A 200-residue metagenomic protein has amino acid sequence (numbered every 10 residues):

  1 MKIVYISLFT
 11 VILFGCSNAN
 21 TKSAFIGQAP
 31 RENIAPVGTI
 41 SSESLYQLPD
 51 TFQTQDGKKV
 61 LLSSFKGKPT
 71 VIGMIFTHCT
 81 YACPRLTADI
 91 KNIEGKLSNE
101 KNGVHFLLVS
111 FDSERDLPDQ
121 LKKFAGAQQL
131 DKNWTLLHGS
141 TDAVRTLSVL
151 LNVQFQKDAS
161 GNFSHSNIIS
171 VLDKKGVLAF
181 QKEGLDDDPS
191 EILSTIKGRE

Functional and structural regions predicted by a protein language model:
M1-Q53, R199-E200: N-terminal targeting signals for export/organelle localization
Q47-L48, T70, S166-I168: Short loop/turn microsegments at loop-to-beta-strand junctions
L61-P84, D89-I90: Short active-site neighborhood of thiol/selenol oxidoreductases, capturing the structured segment around
T77, F111-E114, T141-D142, V153 (+1 more regions): Solvent-exposed coil/turn segments that connect beta secondary-structure elements in extracytoplasmic/periplasmic
T87-L147: Structural microenvironment flanking redox-active thiols in thiol-disulfide oxidoreductases
E94-K101, S148-L151, F155, I196 (+1 more regions): Sec/Tat-exported extracytoplasmic proteins
N133-W134, R145, L151-K157, N162-S170: Structural micro-motif
D158-E200: Thiol-/selenol-based redox modules, centered on thioredoxin-like and closely related oxidoreductase domains
